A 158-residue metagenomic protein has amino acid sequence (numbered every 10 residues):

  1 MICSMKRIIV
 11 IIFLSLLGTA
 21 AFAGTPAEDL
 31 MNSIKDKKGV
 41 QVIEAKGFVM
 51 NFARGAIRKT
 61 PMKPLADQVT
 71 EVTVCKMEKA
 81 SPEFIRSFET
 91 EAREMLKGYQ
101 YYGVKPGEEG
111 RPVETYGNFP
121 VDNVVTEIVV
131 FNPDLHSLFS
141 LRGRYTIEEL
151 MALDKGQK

Functional and structural regions predicted by a protein language model:
M1-I8: Positively charged n-region of N-terminal signal peptides that target proteins for export
I8-L17: Sec-dependent N-terminal signal peptides
L17-G24: Sec/Tat signal peptide C-region and signal peptidase I cleavage site
P26-E83: Early exported N-terminus immediately downstream of N-terminal targeting peptides
L65-R111: Mid-chain, structured segments of secreted extracytoplasmic proteins
P82, R86, I128, K155-K158: Terminal interaction module
Y116-I147: A short, solvent-exposed beta-edge/loop patch
T146-K158: Short, low-complexity, Pro/Ser/Thr/Gly-rich segments in the mature regions of secreted, periplasmic
